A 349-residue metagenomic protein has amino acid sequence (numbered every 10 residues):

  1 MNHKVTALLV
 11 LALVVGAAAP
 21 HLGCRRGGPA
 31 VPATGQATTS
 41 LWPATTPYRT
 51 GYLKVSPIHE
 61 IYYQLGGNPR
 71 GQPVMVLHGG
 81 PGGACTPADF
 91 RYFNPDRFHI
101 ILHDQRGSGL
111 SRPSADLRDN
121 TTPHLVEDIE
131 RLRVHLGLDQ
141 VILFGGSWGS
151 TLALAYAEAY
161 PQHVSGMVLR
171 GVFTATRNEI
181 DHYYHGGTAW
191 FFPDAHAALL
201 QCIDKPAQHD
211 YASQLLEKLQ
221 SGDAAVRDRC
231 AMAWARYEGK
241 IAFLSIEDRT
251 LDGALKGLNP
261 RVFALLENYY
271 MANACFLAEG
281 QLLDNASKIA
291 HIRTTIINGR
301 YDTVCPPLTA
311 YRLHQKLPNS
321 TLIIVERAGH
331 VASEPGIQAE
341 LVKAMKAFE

Functional and structural regions predicted by a protein language model:
P81-N94: The serine-hydrolase catalytic nucleophile loop
P95-P113: Conserved alpha/beta-hydrolase
P123-V141: Conserved acidic catalytic loop of the alpha/beta-hydrolase fold
D139-N178: Conserved hydrolase catalytic core segment
V164-L215: A catalytic-pocket lid/entrance helix-loop region that shapes and gates access to the active site across common
I289-A290, I296-N298: Short beta-strand/loop motif that positions the catalytic acidic residue of the alpha/beta-hydrolase fold
T303-T309: Conserved alpha/beta-hydrolase "acid-adjacent" motif
S320-E349: Catalytic active-site module of serine/aspartate enzymes centered on a nucleophile-bearing elbow/loop
